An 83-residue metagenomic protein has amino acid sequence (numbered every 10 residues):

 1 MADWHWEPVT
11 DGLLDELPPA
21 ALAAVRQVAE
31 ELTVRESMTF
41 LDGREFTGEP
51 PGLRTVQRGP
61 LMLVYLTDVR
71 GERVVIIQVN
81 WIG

Functional and structural regions predicted by a protein language model:
M1, H5, V34-E36: Charged, low-complexity, helix/coiled-coil-prone segments
M1-D3, L22, Q27, L53-G83: Enriched for short, Lys/Arg-rich terminal
G12-A23: Surface-exposed, Lys/Arg-rich phosphate-binding patches that contact polyanionic backbones
L13, V28-E31: Residues that form generic nucleotide/phosphate-binding pockets
E30-Q57: A short, surface-exposed loop/turn module that caps and links secondary-structure elements
